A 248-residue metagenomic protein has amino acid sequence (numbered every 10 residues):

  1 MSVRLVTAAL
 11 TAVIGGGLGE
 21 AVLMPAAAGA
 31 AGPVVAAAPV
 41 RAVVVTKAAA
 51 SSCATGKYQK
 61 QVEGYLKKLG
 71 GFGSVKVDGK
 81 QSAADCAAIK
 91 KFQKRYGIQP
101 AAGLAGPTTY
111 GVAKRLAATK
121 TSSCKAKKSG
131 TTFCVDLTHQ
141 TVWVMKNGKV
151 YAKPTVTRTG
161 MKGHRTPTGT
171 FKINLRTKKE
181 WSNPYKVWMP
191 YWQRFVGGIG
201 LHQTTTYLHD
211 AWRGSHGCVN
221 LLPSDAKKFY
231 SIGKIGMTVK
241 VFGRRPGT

Functional and structural regions predicted by a protein language model:
M1-A37: Secretory targeting and sorting signals
T7-T11, Q99, K120-G130, H164-T170 (+1 more regions): Exported/periplasmic cell-wall-interacting domains
G29-A54, G71: Composition-driven, intrinsically disordered low-complexity tracts enriched in small residues
K47, A101, P107-T131: Intrinsically disordered, low-complexity Ser/Thr-rich linker and spacer segments in cell-wall-related proteins
A50-K60, G64-V112: Short acidic, glycine/serine/threonine-rich helix-capping segments at coil-helix boundaries
Q59-E63, C86, K90, Y110 (+5 more regions): Extracytoplasmic/secreted envelope proteins and their assembly/folding machinery, especially bacterial periplasmic
G64-F72, K90-I98, K114-A118, N147-V150 (+3 more regions): Sec-exported extracytoplasmic/periplasmic mature domains
T119-K162: A structural motif detector for short, solvent-exposed N-terminal "entry" segments of globular domains
